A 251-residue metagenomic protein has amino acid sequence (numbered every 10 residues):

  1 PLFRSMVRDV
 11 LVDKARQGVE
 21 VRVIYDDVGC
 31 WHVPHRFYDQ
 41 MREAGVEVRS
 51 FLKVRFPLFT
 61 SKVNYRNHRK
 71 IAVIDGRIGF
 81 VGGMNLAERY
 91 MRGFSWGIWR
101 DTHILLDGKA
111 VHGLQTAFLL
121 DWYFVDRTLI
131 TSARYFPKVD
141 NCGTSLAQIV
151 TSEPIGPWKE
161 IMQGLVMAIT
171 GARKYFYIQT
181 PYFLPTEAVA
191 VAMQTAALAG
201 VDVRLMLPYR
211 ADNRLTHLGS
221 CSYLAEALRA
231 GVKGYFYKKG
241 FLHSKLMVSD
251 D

Functional and structural regions predicted by a protein language model:
P1-D250: Charged, low-complexity intrinsically disordered terminal segments
